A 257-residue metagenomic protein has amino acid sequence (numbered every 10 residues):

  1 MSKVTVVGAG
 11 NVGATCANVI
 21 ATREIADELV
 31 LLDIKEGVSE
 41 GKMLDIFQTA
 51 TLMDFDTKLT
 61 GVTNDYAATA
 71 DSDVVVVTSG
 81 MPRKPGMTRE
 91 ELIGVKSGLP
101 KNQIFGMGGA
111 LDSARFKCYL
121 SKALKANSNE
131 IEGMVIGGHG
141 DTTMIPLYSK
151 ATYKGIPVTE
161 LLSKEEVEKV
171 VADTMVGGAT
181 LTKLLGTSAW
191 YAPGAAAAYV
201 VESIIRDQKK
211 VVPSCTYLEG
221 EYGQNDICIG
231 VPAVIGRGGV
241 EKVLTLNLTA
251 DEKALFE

Functional and structural regions predicted by a protein language model:
M1-K42: NAD(P)+-binding Rossmann beta1-loop-alpha1 motif at the extreme N-terminus of oxidoreductases
C16-A17, K42-Q48, S97, L120: Short, well-ordered amphipathic alpha-helices
L32-D71: Conserved N-terminal Rossmann-fold NAD(P) cofactor-binding segment
D73-V76: N-terminal Rossmann-like NAD(P) cofactor-binding module of classical short-chain dehydrogenase/reductase
S79-M81: Conserved NAD(P)H cofactor-binding loop of Rossmann-fold oxidoreductase domains
R83-K96: Glycine/threonine-rich flexible loop motifs
G98-Q103, A110-A250, A254-E257: C-terminal substrate-binding/catalytic lobe of Rossmann-fold NAD(P)-dependent dehydrogenases
